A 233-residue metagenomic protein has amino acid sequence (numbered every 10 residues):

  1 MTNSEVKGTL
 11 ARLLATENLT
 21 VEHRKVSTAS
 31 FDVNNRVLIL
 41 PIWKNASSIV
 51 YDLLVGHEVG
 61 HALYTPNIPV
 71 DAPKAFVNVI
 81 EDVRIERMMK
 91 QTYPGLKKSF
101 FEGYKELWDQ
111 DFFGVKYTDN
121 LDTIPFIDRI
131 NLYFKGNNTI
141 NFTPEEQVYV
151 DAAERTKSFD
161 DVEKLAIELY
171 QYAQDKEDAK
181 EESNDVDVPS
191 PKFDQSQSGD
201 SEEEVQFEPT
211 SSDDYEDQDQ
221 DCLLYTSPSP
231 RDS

Functional and structural regions predicted by a protein language model:
M1, L223-L224: Accessible peptide chain termini
M1-D122, N131-I140, D151-E154: Basic/hydrophobic alpha-helical interface regions
H23-K25, P209, T226: Surface-exposed beta-strand edges and flanking loops
D109-L223: Pan-zinc metallopeptidase signature
Y225-D232: Conserved small/polar residues in nucleotide/adenosyl-binding loops
